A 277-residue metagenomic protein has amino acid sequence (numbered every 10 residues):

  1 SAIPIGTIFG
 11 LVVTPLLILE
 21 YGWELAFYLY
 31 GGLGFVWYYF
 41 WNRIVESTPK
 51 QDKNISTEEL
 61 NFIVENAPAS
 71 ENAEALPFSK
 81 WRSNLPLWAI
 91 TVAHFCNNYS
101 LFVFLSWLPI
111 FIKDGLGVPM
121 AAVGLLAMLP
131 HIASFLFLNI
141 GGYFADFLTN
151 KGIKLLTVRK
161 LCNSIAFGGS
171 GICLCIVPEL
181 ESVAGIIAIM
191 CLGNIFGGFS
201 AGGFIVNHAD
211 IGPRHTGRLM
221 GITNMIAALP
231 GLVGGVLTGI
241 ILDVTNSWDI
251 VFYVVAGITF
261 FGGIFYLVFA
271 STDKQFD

Functional and structural regions predicted by a protein language model:
I3-D52: Helix-loop-helix hairpin linking two adjacent transmembrane segments in secondary transporters
V13-Y21, I112-K113, F144-A145, T149 (+1 more regions): Interfacial helix-cap and linker-helix signal at transmembrane-aqueous boundaries of multi-pass secondary transporters
L19-G32, V158-L161, I240-I258: A membrane-interface helix-boundary motif in multi-pass transporters
W37-V45, V177-P178, V255-D277: Multi-pass alpha-helical transporter architecture, strongest for 12-TM Major Facilitator/SLC carriers used
P49-I90, G115-V118: Juxtamembrane intracellular "pre-TM" segments in multi-pass secondary transporters
R82-G142, G197-A201, I205-A209, G234: Extracytoplasmic gate region of multi-pass secondary transporters
L138, P213-T245: A late C-terminal transmembrane helix in Major Facilitator Superfamily
L156-G203: C-terminal transmembrane helical hairpin of 12-TM major facilitator-type secondary transporters
